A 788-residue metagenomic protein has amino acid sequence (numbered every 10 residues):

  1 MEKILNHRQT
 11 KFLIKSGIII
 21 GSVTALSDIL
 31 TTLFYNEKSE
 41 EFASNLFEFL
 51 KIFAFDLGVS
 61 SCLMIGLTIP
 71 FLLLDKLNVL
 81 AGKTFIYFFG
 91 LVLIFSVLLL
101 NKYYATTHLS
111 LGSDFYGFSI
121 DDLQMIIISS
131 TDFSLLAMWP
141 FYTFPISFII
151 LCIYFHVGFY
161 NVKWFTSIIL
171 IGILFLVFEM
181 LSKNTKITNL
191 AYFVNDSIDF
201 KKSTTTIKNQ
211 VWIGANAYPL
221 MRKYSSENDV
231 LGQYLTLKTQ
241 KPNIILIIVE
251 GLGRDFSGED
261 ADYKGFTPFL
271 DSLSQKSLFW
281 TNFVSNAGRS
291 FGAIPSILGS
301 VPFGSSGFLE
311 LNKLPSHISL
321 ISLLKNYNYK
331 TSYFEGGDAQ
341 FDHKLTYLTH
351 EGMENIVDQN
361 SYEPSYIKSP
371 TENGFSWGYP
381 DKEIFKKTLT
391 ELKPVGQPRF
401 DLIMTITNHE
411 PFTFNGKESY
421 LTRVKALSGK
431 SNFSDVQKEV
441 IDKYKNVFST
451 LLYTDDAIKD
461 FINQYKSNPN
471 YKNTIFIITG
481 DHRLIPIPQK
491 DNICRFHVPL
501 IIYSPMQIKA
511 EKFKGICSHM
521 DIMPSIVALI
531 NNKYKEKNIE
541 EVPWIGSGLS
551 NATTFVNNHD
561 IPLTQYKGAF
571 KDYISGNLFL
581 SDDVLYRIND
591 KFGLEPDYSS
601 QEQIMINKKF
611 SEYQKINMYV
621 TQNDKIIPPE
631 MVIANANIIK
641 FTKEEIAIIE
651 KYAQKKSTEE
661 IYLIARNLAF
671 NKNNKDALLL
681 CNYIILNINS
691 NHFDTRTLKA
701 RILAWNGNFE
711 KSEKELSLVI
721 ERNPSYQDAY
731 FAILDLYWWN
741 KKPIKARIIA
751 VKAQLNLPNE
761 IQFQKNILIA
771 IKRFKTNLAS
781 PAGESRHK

Functional and structural regions predicted by a protein language model:
E2-K202: Transmembrane and membrane-interface helices of multi-pass, inner-membrane envelope-modifying transferases
N195-N538, T553-T554, L668: Soluble catalytic regions of membrane-associated enzymes that act on cell-envelope and secretory-pathway components
N538-S657: Phosphate/adenylate-binding glycine loop and adjacent helical scaffold
K655, N689-S690, P724, P758: Short coil turns that delineate tetratricopeptide repeat
F670, W705, W739, R773-N777: Register position in tetratricopeptide repeats
L698, A732, N766-I767: Canonical tetratricopeptide repeat
